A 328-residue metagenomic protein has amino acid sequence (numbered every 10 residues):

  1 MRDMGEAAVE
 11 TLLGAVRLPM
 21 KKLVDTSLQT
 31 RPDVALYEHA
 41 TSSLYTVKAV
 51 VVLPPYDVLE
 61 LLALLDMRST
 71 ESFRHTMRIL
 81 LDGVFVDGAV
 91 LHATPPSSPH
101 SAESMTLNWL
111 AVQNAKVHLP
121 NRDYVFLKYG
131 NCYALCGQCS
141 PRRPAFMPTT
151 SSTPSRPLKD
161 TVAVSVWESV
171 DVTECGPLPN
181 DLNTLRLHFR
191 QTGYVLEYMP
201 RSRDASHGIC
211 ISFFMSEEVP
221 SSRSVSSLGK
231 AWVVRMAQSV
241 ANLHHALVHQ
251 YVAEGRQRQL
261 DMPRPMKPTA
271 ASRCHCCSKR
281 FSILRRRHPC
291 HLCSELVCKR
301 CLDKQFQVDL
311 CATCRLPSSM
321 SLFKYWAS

Functional and structural regions predicted by a protein language model:
M1-S328: Eukaryotic helix-grip
